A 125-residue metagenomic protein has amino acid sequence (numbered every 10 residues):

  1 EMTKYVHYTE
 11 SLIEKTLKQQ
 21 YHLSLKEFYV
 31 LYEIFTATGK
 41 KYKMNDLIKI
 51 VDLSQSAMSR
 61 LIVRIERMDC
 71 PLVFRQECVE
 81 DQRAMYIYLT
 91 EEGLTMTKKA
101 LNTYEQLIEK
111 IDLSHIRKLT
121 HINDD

Functional and structural regions predicted by a protein language model:
E1-Y21: N-terminal leader segment of winged-helix/HTH proteins
E27-L31: Short alpha-helical "packing" element that flanks the helix-turn-helix/winged-helix DNA-binding module
Y32-G39, L101: Short, locally clustered residues in the helix-turn-helix/winged-helix DNA-binding domain
M44, I62-V63: Short, hydrophobic-biased segments on the C-terminal half of alpha helices that form "recognition helices"
I48: The alpha-helix within a helix-turn-helix
V63-H121: Charged, amphipathic alpha-helical coiled-coil/dimerization segments
